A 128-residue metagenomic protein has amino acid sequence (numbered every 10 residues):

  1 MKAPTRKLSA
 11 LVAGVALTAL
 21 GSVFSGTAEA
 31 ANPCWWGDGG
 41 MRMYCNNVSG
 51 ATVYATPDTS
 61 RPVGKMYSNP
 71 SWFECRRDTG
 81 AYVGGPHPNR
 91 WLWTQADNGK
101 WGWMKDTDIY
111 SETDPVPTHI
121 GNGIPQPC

Functional and structural regions predicted by a protein language model:
M1-M41: N-terminal prepro-regions of secreted/extracellular proteins
T27, D38-G39, S68, D97 (+1 more regions): Residue-level signal for mature regions of secreted extracellular proteins and peptides
A31-P57: Extracytoplasmic low-complexity, Pro/Thr/Ser/Ala/Gly-rich segments that lie immediately after a secretion/anchoring
N32, M43, F73, P125-P127: Extracellular secreted precursors and ectodomains with disulfide-bonded cysteine-rich loops/domains
G50-V53, R61, G99-M104: Short, surface-exposed beta-strand/loop "edge" segments at domain boundaries and coil↔beta transitions
A55-Y67: SH3/SH3-like (including bacterial SH3b) beta-barrel domains that bind proline-rich motifs or cell-wall ligands
K65-T113: SH3/SH3-like beta-barrel superfamily modules
I109-C128: Extracellularly exposed regions in secreted/surface proteins, prominently low-complexity, repeat-rich
